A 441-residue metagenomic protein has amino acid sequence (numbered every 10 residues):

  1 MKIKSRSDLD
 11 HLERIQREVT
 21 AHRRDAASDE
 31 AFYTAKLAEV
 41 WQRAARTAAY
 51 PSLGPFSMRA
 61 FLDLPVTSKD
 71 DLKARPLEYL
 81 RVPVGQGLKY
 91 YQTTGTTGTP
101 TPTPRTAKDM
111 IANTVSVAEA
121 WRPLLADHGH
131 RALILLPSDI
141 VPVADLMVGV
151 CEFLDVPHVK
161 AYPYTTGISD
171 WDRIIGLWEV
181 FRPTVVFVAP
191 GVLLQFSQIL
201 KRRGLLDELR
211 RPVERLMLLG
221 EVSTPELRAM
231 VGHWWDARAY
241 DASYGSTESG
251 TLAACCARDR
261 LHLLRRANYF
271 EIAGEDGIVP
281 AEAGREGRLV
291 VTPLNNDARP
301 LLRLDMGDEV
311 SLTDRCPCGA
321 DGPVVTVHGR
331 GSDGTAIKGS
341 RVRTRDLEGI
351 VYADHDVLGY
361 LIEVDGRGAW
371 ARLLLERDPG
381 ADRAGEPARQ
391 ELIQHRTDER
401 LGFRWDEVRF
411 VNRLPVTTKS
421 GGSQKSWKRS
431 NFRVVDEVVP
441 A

Functional and structural regions predicted by a protein language model:
M1-Q92, G98-E119, P123, D127 (+3 more regions): Nucleotide 5′-phosphate-binding alpha/beta core
K2-S7, D70-L209, T224-M230, W234: Active-site phosphate/ATP/adenylate-binding loop shared across adenylate-forming ligases
Q42, S223, A229-C316: Conserved AMP-binding/adenylate-forming
A44, V231, I350-D354: Hydrophobic C-terminal alpha-helix "anchor/cap" residues
W178-F187, H233-R238, R260-Y269, K428-V434: A polyampholytic, Gly/Pro-enriched intrinsically disordered region
V186, V290, N295-R404: AMP-binding/adenylate-forming catalytic core of the ANL superfamily
